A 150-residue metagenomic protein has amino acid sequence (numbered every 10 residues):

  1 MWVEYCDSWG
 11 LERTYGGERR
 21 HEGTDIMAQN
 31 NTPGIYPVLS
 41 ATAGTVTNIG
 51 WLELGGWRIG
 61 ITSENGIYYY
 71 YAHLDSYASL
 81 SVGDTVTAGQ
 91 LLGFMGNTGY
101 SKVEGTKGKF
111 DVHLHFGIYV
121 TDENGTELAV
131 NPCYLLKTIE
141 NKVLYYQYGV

Functional and structural regions predicted by a protein language model:
M1-W57, A88, E140-V150: Surface-exposed, glycine-biased beta-strand/turn segments
E18-T32, G60-N65, I118-L128: Small beta-barrel nucleic-acid-binding modules, principally OB-folds
D25, G60, Y70-H73, F94 (+1 more regions): Conserved beta-strand positions that form and line the central face of beta-propeller blades
T32, S81-V82, T87, K107-V150: Acidic, glycine-rich catalytic/binding loops that coordinate metals and/or anionic ligands
L39-A78, V103-V112: Zn2+-dependent peptidoglycan hydrolase active-site motif and core
I49-G50, M95-T98, T121: Residue-level recognition of beta-strand microenvironments
R58-I61, T87-G105: Short hydrophobic beta/alpha edge segments that flank linear recognition/processing sites
